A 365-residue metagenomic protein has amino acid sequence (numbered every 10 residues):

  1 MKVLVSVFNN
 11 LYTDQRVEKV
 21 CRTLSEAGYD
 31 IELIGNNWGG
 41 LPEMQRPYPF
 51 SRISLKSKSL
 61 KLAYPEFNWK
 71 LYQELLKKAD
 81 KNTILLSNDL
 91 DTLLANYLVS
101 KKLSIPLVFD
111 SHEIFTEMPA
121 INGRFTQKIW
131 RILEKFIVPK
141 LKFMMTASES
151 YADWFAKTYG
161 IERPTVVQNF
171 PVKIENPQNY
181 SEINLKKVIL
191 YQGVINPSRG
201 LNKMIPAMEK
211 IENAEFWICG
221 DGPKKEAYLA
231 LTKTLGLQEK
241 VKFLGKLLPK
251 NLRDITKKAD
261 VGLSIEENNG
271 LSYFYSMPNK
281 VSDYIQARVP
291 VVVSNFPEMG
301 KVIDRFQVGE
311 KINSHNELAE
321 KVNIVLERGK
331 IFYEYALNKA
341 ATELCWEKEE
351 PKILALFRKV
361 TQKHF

Functional and structural regions predicted by a protein language model:
V5-S6, M145, E182-M208, W217 (+1 more regions): Conserved donor-binding/catalytic core segment of Leloir-type glycosyltransferases
L11-D14, R199, K250-D254, G262-S282 (+1 more regions): Nucleotide-sugar-dependent
G35, R131-Q178, K242: Donor nucleotide-sugar binding/catalytic pocket of nucleotide-sugar-dependent glycosyltransferases
P65-W69, L103-P106, F115-F136, K173-E175 (+1 more regions): Nucleotide-sugar donor phosphate/pyrophosphate-binding loop at the beta->alpha transition of glycosyltransferases
W69-L76, L94, L98-K102, F109 (+2 more regions): Membrane-proximal helix-turn-helix segments that form the acceptor-binding/catalytic region of lipid-linked
E226-D254: Nucleotide-activated donor-binding/catalytic signature segment of Leloir-type glycosyltransferases, i.e., the conserved
R305-N316, N323-K330: Conserved acidic donor-binding segment of nucleotide-sugar-dependent glycosyltransferases
N316, E327-T361: A charged, aromatic-enriched C-terminal amphipathic alpha-helix characteristic of glycosyltransferases across folds
